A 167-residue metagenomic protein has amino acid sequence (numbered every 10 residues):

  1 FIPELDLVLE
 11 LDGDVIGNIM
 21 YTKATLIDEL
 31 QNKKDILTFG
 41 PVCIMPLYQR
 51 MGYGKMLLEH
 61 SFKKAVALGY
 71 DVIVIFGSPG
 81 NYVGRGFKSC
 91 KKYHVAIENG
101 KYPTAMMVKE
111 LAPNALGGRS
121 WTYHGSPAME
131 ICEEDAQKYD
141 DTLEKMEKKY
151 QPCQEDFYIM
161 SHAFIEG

Functional and structural regions predicted by a protein language model:
F1-C43: A conserved beta-strand-loop-helix scaffold within acyl/acetyltransferase catalytic domains
L11-G13, L47, E110-A115: Short loop segments at secondary-structure junctions
T22, L57, S61, S89-Y93: Short acidic (Asp/Glu) patches
F39, I44, R50-A65, V74-I75: Conserved acetyl-CoA-binding loop-helix of GNAT-fold acetyltransferases
A67-Y70, G77-K101: Conserved active-site alpha-helix within GNAT-family acetyltransferase domains
Y102-M106: Short hydrophobic/aromatic beta-strand or adjacent loop that forms the aromatic wall/cage of a ligand/substrate-binding
N114-G167: Acidic/histidine-enriched, glycine/proline-rich intrinsically disordered or flexible terminal extensions
